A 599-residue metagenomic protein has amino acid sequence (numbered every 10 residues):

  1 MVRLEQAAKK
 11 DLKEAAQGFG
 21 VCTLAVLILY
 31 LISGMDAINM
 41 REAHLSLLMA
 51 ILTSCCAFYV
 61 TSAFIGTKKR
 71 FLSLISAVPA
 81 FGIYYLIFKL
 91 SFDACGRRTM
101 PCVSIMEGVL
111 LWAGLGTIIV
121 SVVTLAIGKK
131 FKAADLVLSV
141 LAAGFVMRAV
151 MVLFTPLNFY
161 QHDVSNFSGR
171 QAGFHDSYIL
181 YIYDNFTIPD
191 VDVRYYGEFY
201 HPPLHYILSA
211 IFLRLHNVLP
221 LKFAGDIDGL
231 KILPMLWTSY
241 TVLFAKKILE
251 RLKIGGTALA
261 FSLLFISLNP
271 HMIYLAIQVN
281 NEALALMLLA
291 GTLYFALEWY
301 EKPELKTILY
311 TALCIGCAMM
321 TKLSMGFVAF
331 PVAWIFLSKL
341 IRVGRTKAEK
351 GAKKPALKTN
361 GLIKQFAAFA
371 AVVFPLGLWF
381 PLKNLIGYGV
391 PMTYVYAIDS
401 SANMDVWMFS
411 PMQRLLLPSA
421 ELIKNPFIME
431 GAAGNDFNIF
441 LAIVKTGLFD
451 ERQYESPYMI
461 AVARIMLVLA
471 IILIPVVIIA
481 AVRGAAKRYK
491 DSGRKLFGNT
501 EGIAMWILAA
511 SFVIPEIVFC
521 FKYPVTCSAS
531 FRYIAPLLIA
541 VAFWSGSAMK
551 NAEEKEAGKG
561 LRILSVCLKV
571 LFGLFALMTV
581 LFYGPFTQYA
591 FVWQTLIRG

Functional and structural regions predicted by a protein language model:
M1-V26, L45-L153, I341, A352-V372 (+3 more regions): Start-transfer (signal-anchor) and selected internal transmembrane alpha helices of multi-pass inner/ER membrane
L31-A50, P101-W112, G225-W237, F427-V513 (+1 more regions): Membrane-interface anchor segments at the N-terminal boundary of transmembrane helices in multi-pass membrane enzymes
C56-F58, D228-K253, G291, V476: Transmembrane-helix motifs of polytopic, lipid-linked glycan transferases
F71-L72, L221-G225, A245-L268, L286-M287: Transmembrane-helix signature of polytopic, membrane-embedded enzymes that assemble or transfer cell-envelope glycans
L153-Y200, L204, F212-N217, W407-F409: Extracytosolic helix-loop segments that constitute the early lumenal/periplasmic catalytic or substrate-binding loops
F244, L284-E301, L313-I315, A540-W544: Specific aromatic-rich, kink-prone transmembrane helix
R251-K253, T292-Y310, A318, L340: Membrane-interface transmembrane helices that cradle and orient dolichyl/undecaprenyl
S338-R342, L362-I474, F582-Q588: Membrane-lumen/periplasm interface segments of specific transmembrane helices in polyprenyl phosphate-linked
